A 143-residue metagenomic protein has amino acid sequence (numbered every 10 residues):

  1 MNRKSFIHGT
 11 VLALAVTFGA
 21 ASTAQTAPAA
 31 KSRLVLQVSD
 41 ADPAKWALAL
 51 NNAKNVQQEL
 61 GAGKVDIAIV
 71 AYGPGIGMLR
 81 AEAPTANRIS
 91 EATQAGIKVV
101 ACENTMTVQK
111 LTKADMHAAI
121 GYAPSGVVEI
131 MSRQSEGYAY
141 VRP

Functional and structural regions predicted by a protein language model:
R3-V11, T17, A21-T23: N-terminal export leaders
S22-P143: Secreted/extracellular ectodomain signature
